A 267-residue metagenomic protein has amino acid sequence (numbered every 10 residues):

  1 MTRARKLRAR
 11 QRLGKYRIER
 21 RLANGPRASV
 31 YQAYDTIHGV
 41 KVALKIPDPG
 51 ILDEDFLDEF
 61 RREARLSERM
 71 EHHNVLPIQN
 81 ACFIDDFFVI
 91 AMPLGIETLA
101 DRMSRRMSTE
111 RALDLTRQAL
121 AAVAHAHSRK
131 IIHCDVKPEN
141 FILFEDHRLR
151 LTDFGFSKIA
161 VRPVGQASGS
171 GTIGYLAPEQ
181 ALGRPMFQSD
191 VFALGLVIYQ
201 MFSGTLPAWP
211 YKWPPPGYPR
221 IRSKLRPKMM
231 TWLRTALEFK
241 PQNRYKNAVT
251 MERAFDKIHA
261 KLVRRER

Functional and structural regions predicted by a protein language model:
D48-R69: AlphaC helix of the eukaryotic protein kinase fold
A81: Activation-segment/catalytic-loop signature of the eukaryotic protein kinase fold
D85-T98: Conserved short submotifs of the Hanks-type protein kinase catalytic core that shape the nucleotide-binding pocket
L99-S108: AlphaC helix of the protein kinase catalytic domain
L115-T116: Activation segment signature within eukaryotic-like protein kinase domains
A121-I131: Protein kinase catalytic-loop region centered on the HRD/HxD motif
